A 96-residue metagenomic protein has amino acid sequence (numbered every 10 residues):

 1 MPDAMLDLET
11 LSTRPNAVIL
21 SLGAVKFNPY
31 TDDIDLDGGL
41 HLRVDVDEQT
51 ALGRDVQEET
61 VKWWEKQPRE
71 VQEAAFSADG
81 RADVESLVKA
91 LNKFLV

Functional and structural regions predicted by a protein language model:
P2-A4, L11-V96: Conserved non-catalytic scaffold segment of RNase H-like nuclease domains
